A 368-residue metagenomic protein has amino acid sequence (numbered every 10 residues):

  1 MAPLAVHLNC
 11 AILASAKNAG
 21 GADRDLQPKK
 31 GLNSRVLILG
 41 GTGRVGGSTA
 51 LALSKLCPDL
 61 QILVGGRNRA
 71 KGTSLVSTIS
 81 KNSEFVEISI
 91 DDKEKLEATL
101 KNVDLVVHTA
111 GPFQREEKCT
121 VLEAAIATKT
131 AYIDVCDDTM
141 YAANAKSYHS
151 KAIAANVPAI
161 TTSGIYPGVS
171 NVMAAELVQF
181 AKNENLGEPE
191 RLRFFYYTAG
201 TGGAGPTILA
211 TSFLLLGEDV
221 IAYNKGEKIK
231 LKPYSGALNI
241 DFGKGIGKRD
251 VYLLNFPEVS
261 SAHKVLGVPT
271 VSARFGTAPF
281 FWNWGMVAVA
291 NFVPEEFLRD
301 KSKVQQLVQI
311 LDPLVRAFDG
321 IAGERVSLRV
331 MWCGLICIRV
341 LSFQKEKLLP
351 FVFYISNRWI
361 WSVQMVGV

Functional and structural regions predicted by a protein language model:
P3-D25, Q179-V368: C-terminal catalytic/substrate-binding lobe primarily of soluble NAD(P)-dependent oxidoreductases
G31-D59: N-terminal Rossmann NAD(P)H-binding glycine-rich loop of SDR-like oxidoreductase domains
Q61-L63: Short beta-strand element of Class I
G65-R69, S89-I90: N-terminal Rossmann-fold cofactor-binding loop
T73-S83: Short, conserved SAM-binding/catalytic segment of Class I S-adenosyl-L-methionine-dependent methyltransferases
V86-E117: Conserved Rossmann-fold cofactor-binding substructure of NAD(P)-dependent oxidoreductases
A127-T130, A155-V157: A short helix->loop->beta-strand "cap" motif at the edges of active sites that frequently abuts
V135-A159: Rossmann-fold NAD(P)-binding glycine/threonine-rich loop
